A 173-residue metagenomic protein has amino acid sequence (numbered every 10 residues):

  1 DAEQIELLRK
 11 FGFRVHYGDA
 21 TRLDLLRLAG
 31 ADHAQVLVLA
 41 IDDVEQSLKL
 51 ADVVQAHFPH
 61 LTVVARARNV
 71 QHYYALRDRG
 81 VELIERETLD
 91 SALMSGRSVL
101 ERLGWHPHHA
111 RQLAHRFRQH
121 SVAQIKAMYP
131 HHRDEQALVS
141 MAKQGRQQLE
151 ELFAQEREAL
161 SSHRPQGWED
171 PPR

Functional and structural regions predicted by a protein language model:
D1-R173: Cytosolic regulatory regions of ion transport systems
